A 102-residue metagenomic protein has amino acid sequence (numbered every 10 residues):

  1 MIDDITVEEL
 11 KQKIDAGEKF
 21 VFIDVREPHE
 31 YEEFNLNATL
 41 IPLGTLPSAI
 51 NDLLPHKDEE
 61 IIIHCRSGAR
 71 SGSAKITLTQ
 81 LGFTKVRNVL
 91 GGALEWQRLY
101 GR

Functional and structural regions predicted by a protein language model:
M1-V21, V25-E60, R66-R102: Rhodanese-like catalytic fold shared by cysteine-dependent sulfurtransferases and DSP/PTP-type phosphatases
